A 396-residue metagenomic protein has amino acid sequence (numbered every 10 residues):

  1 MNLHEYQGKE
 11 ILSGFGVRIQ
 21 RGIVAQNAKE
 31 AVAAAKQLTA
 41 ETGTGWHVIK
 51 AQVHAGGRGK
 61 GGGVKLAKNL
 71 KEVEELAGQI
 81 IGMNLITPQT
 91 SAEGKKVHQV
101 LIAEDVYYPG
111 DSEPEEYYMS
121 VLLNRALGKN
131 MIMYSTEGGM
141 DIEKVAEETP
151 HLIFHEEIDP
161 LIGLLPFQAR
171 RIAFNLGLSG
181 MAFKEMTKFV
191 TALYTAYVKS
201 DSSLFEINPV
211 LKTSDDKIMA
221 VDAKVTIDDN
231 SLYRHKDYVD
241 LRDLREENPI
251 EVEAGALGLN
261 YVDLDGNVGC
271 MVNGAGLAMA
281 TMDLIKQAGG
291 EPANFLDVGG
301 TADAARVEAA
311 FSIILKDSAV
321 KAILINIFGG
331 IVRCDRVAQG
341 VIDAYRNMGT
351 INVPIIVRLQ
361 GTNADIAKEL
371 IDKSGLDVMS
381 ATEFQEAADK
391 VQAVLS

Functional and structural regions predicted by a protein language model:
M1-L101, D105-I207, L211-I325, D335-V337 (+3 more regions): ATP-dependent carboxylate/acyl-activation modules
F328-V332: Glycine-rich, proline-tolerant flexible connector loops at the mouths of alpha/beta enzymes
I351, G375-L376: A short helix-to-beta-strand connector/capping loop
N352-Q360: Short internal beta-strands
